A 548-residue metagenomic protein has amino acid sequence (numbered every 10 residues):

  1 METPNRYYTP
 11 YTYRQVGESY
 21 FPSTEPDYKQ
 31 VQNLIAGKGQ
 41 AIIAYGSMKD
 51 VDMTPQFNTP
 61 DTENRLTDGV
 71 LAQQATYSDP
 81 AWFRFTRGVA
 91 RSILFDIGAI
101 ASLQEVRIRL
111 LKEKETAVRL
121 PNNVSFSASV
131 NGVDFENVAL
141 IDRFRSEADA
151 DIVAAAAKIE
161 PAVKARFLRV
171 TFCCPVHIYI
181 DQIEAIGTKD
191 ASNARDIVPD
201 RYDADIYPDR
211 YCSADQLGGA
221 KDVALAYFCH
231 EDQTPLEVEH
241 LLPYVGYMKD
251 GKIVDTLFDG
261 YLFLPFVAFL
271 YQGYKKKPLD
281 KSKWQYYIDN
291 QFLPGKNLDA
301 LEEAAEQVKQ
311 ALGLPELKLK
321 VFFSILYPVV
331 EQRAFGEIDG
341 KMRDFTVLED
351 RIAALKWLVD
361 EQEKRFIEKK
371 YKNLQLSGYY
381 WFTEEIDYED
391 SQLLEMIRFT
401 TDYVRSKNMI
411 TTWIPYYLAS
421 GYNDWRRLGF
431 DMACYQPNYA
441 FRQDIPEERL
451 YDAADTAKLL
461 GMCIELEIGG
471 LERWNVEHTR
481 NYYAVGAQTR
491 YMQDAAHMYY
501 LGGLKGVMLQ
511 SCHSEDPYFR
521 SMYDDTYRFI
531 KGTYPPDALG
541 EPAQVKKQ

Functional and structural regions predicted by a protein language model:
E2-I100, L111-L120, K189-R195: Disordered, acidic Ser/Thr/Pro-rich linker "stalks" and the adjacent N-terminal cap of the next globular domain
V89, K114-A191: Trp- and acidic/polar-enriched beta-sheet ligand-binding modules for extracellular glycan and matrix recognition
S92-Q104, K158-V163: Extracellular and analogous surface-interaction loops
I97, L358, I386-D387, L394-M396 (+3 more regions): Extracellular glycoside hydrolase catalytic/binding regions
D196-K356: N-terminal catalytic cores of secreted or lumenal carbohydrate-active enzymes
P235-M248, P278-K309, K341-R365, S391-T400 (+3 more regions): Well-ordered, non-membrane alpha-helical segments in soluble/globular domains
L317-V329, M342-L358, S377-W381, T400-Y422 (+1 more regions): Aromatic-lined carbohydrate-recognition surfaces of secreted/lumenal glycan-active proteins
L418, C434-Q548: Substrate-binding cleft of secreted/luminal carbohydrate-active enzymes
